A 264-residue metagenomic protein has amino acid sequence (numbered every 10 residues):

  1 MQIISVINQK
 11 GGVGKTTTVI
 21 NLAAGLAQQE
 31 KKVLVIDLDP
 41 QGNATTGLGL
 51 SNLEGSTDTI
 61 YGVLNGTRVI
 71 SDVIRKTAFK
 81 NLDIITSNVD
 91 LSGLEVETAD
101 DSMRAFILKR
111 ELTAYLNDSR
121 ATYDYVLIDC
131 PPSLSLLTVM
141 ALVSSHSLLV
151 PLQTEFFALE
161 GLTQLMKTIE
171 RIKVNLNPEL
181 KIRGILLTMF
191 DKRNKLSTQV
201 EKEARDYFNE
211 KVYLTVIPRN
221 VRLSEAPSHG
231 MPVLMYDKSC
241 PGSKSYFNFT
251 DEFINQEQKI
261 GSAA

Functional and structural regions predicted by a protein language model:
M1-A264: P-loop NTP-binding core
